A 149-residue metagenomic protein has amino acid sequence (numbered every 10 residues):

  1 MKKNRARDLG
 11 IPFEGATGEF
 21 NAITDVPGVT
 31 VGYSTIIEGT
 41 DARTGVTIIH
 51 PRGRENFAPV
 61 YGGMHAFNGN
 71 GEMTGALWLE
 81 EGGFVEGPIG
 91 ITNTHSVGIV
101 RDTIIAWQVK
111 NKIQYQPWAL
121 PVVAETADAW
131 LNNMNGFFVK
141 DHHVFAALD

Functional and structural regions predicted by a protein language model:
M1-D149: Alpha/propeptide regions of enzymes that mature by internal proteolysis
